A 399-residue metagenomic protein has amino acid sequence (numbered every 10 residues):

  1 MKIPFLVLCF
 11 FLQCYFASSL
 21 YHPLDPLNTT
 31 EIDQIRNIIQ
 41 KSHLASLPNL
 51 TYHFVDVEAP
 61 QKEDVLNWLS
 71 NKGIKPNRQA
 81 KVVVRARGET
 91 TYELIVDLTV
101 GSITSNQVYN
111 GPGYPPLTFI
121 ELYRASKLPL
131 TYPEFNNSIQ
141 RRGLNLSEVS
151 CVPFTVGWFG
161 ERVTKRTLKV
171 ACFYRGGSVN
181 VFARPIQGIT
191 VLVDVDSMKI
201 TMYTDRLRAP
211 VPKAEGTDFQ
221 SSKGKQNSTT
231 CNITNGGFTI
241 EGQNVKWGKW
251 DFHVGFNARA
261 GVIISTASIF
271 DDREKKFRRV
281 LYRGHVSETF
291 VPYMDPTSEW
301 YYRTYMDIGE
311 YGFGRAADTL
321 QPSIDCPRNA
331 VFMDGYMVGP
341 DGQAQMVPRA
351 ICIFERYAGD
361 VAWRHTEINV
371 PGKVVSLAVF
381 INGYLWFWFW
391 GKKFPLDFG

Functional and structural regions predicted by a protein language model:
K2-S19: Cleavable N-terminal signal peptides of Sec/SRP-targeted secreted and luminal proteins
F16-G88: N-terminal-proximal low-complexity accessory segments that begin disordered and transition into the first
S18-I38, Q107-L130: N-terminal trafficking/processing presequences and adjacent post-cleavage segments of proteins routed to secretion
S46-L47, E89-E93, S102-T104, N136-N137 (+2 more regions): Short loop/beta submotifs within extracellular cysteine-rich repeat domains
Q61-K62, P112-G399: Beta-strand/loop-rich accessory regions of lumenal/periplasmic or secreted enzymes, predominantly carbohydrate-active
N77-Q79, E89-E93, R184-G188, P395-L396: Short, surface-exposed coil-to-beta transition loops
K81-Y109, T190-V193: Amphipathic N-proximal alpha-helical interface segments
